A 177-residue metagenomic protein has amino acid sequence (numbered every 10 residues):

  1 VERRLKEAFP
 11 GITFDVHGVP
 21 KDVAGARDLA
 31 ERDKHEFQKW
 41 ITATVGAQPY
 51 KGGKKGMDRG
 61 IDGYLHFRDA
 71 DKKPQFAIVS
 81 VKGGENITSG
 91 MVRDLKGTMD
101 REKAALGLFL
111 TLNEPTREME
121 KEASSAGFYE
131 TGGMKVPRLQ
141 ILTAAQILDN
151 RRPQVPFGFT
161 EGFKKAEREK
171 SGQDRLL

Functional and structural regions predicted by a protein language model:
V1-L177: Mixed-charge (Asp/Glu-Lys/Arg
